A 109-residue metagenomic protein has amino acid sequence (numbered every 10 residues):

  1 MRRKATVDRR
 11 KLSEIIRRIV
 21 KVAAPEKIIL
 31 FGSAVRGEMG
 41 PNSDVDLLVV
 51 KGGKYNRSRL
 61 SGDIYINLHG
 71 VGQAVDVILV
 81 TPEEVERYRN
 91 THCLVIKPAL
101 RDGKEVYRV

Functional and structural regions predicted by a protein language model:
M1-K27, V35-P41, G52-V109: Catalytic core of pol beta-like nucleotidyltransferases
S43-V45: Short, conserved active-site loops that position catalytic residues or coordinate cofactors/metal ions across diverse
L48-V50: Short hydrophobic/aromatic beta-strand micro-patches that form the beta-sheet surface supporting nucleotide- or nucleic
